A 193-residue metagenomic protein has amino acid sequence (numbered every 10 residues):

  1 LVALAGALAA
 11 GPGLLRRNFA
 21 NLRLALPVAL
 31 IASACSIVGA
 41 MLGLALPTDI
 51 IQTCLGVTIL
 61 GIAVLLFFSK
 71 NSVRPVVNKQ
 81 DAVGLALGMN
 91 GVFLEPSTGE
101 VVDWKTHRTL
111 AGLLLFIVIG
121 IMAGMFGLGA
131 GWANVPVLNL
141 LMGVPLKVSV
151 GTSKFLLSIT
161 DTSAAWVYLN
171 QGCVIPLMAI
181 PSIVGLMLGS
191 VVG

Functional and structural regions predicted by a protein language model:
L1, G124, A133-V148: Interfacial segments of multi-pass membrane proteins
L1-L4, S33, V150-S158, I183 (+1 more regions): Transmembrane helix-bundle signature of multi-pass membrane transporters/permeases
L4-A7, L60-A63, S158-D161: Small-residue-rich packing faces within the transmembrane alpha-helices of Major Facilitator Superfamily
G13-G120, L140, N170-G193: Juxtamembrane transmembrane-helix boundary motif
I119-G124, T160, A164, G185: Hydrophobic transmembrane alpha-helices of secondary-active solute transporters
G151, I159-A179: Extended hydrophobic/aromatic segments used for targeting, binding, or gating
